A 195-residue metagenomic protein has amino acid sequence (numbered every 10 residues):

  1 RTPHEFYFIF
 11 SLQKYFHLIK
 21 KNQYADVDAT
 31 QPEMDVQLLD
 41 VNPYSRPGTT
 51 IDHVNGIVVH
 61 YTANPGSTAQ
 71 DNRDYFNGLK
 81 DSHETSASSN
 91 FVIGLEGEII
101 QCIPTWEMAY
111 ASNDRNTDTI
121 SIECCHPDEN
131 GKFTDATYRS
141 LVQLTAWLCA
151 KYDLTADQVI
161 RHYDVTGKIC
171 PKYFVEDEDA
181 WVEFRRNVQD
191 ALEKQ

Functional and structural regions predicted by a protein language model:
S11-N113: N-terminal catalytic cores of peptidoglycan-degrading enzymes
F16-D40, R46, I51, P127-Q195: Basic/polar, cationic surfaces and motifs that engage anionic cell-wall and phosphate/carboxylate ligands
H60, E123, I160-H162: A cross-family glycoside hydrolase active-site/sugar-binding cleft signature
T62-A63, R115, E123-E129: Cell-envelope and extracellular/periplasmic
